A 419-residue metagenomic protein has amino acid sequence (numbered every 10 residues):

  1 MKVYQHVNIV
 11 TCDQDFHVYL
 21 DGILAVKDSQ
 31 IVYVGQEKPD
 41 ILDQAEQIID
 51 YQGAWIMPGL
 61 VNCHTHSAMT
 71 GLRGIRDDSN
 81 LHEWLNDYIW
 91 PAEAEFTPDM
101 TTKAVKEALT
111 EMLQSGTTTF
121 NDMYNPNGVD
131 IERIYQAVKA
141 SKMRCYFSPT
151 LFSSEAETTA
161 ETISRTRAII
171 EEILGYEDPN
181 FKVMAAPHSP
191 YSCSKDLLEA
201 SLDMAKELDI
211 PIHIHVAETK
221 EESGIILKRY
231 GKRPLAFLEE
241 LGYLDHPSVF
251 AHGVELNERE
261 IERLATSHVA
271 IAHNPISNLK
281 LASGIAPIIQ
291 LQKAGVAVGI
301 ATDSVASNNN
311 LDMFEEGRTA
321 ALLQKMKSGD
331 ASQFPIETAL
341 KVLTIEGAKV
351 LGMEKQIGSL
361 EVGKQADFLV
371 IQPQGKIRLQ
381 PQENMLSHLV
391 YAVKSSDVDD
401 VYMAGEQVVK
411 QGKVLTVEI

Functional and structural regions predicted by a protein language model:
M1-D43: N-terminal metal-binding scaffold of metallo-dependent hydrolase/deaminase domains
K2-Q5, I41-W84, K106, T110-Q114: Replace "His-x-His-based motif
V7, L24, S29, G53 (+15 more regions): Divalent metal-coordination and catalytic microenvironments
T11-C12, Q365-L415: C-terminal cap of metal-dependent C-N hydrolases
G71-K103, K142, Y146-P149, E155-A156 (+4 more regions): Active-site gating loops and adjacent loop-to-helix segments of metal-dependent hydrolytic enzymes
R73-M143, R165-Y176: Alpha-helical scaffold segments that flank or form the walls of functional sites
V129-V254: Metal-coordinating catalytic core of metallo-dependent amide/deamination hydrolases
E240-P247, I289-G375, A392: His/Asp/Glu-enriched, well-ordered alpha-helical/loop segment that forms or immediately abuts the divalent-metal
